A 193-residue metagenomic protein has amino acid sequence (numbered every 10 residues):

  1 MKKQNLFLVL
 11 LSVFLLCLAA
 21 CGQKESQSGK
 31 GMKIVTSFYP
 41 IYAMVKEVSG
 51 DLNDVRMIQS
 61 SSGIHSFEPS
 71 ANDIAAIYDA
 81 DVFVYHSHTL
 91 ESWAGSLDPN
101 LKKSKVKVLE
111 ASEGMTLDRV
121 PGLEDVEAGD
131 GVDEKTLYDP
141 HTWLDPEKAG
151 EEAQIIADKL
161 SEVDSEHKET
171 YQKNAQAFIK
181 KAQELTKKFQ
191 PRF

Functional and structural regions predicted by a protein language model:
Q4-E25: Sec-dependent N-terminal signal peptides of Gram-positive bacterial secreted proteins and lipoproteins
A20-F193: Extracytoplasmic metal-acquisition and chelation regions
